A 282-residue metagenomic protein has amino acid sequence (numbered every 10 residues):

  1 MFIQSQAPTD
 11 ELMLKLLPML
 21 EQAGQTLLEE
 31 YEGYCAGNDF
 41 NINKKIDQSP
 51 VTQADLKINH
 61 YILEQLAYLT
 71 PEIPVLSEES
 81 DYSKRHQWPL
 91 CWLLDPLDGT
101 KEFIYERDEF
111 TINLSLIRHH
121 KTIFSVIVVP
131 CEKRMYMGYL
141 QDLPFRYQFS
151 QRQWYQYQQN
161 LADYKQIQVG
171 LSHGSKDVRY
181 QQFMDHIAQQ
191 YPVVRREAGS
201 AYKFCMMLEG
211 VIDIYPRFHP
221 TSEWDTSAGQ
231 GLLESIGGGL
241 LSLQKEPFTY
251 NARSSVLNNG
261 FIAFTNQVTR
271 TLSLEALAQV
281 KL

Functional and structural regions predicted by a protein language model:
M1-L97: N-terminal subdomain of lithium-sensitive/metallo-dependent phosphomonoesterases centered on the IMPase/IPPase/PAP
A23, L27, D55, L66 (+7 more regions): Residue-level signal for inorganic ion chemistry
I42-N43, A67, Y82-R85, I127 (+3 more regions): Short secondary-structure boundary/capping segments
L76-E78, S115, N251: Solvent-exposed beta-strand sheet faces enriched in polar/charged residues
H86-F145: DPxDG-like acidic metal-binding loop motif
D142-Y147, Q151-Q153, V268-S273: Short helix-loop capping/hinge motifs at secondary-structure junctions, enriched in acidic/polar residues
Q159-L282: An extended, acidic
